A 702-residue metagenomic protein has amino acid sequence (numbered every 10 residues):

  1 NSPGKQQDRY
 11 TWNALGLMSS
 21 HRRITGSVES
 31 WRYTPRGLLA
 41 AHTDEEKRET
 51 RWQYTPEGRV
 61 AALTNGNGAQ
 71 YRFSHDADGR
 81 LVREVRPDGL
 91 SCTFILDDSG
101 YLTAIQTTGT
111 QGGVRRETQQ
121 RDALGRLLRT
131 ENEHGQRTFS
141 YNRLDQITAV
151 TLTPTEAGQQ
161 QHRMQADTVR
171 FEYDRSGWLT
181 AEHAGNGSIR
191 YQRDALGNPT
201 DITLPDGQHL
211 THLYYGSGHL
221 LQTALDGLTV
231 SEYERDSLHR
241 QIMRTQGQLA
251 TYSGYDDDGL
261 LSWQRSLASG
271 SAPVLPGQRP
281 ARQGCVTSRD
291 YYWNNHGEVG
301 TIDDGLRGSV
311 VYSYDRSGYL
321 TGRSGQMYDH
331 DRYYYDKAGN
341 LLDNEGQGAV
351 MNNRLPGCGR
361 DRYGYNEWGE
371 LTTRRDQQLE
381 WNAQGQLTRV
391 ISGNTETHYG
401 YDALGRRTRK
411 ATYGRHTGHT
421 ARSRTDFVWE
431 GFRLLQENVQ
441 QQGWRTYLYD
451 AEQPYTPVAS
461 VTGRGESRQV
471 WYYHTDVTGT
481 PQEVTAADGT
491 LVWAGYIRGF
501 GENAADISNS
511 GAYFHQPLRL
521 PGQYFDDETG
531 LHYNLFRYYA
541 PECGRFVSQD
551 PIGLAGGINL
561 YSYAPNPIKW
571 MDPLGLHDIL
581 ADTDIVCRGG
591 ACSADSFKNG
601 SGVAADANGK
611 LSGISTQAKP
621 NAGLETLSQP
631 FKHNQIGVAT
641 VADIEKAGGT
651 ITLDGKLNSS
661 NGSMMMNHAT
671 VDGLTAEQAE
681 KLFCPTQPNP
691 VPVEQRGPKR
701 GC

Functional and structural regions predicted by a protein language model:
N1-R23, S27-D44, R48-N65, A69-L204 (+18 more regions): Beta-strand elements of repeat-based all-beta scaffolds
L39, R362, D426, T446 (+4 more regions): A residue-level signal for beta-strand positions that form part of recognition/binding surfaces within mature
Q111, W381, T417-H419, E466 (+2 more regions): Short glycine/serine/proline-enriched coil/turn segments at secondary-structure junctions
K337, D343-A349, G463-L535, W570: A motif-centric feature for acidic-aromatic and gly/ser/thr-rich catalytic loops and repeats
R407, G479, I497, L520 (+5 more regions): Residue-level detector of buried hydrophobic side-chain packing in well-ordered secondary-structure elements
Q453-Y455, H515, A555-I558, P565: Short, solvent-exposed loop/turn segments at the edges of secondary structure
E483, E502-A504, R537-V547, P551 (+1 more regions): Short, low-complexity export/processing leader segments characterized by acidic and small residues
D578-C702: NAD-dependent ADP-ribosyltransferases
